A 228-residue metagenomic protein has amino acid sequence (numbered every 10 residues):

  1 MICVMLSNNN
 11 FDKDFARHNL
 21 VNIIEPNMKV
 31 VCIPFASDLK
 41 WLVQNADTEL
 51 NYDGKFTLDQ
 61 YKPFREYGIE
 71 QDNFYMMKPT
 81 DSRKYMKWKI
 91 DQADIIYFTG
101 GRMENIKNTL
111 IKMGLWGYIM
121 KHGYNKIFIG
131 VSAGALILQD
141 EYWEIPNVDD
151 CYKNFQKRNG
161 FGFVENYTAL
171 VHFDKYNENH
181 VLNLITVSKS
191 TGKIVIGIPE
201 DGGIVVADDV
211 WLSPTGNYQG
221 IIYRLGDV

Functional and structural regions predicted by a protein language model:
M1-P26, C32-G54, Y142-V228: C-terminal and late-domain segments of enzyme folds
K29, D94-I95, I127: Structural motif
A36-D38, G101-M103, G134: Short glycine-rich anion-binding loops that position phosphate/pyrophosphate groups of nucleotides and phosphorylated
K40-G101: A glycine-rich, hydrophobic loop/mini-helix early in the fold
W88-Q92, M113-K126: Catalytic-core regions built around general acid/base machinery
F98-T99, H122-E141: Catalytic nucleophile loop
M103-K112: Glycine/threonine-rich flexible loop motifs
E104, A135-L138, I204: Short gly/pro/ser/thr-enriched loop/turn and capping motifs at secondary-structure boundaries
